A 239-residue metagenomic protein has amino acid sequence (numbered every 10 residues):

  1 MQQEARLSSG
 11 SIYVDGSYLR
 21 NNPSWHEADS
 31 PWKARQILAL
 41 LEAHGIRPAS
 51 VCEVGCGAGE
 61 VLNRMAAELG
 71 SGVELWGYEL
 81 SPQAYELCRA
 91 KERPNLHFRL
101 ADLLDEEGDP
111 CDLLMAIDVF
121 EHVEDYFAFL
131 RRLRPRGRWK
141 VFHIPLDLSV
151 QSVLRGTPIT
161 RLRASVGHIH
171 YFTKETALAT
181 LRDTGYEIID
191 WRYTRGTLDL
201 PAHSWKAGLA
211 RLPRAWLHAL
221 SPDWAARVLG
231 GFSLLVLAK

Functional and structural regions predicted by a protein language model:
M1-C111, I117, F127-R132, V166 (+6 more regions): Conserved N-terminal segment of class I S-adenosyl-L-methionine
D118-H122: A short His-aromatic
V123-E124, G137: Helix-to-beta-strand junctions that scaffold the AdoMet/dcAdoMet cofactor pocket in Class I SAM-dependent enzymes
W139-V141: Short glycine-centered segments of the SAM/dcSAM-binding site in methyltransferase folds
H143-H168: Short, glycine-/aromatic-enriched active-site segment of Class I SAM-dependent methyltransferases
T176-R192: A SAM-dependent methyltransferase catalytic signature shared across enzymes that methylate proteins
E187, D223-V228: Short proline/glycine-enriched turn/loop segments at secondary-structure junctions
